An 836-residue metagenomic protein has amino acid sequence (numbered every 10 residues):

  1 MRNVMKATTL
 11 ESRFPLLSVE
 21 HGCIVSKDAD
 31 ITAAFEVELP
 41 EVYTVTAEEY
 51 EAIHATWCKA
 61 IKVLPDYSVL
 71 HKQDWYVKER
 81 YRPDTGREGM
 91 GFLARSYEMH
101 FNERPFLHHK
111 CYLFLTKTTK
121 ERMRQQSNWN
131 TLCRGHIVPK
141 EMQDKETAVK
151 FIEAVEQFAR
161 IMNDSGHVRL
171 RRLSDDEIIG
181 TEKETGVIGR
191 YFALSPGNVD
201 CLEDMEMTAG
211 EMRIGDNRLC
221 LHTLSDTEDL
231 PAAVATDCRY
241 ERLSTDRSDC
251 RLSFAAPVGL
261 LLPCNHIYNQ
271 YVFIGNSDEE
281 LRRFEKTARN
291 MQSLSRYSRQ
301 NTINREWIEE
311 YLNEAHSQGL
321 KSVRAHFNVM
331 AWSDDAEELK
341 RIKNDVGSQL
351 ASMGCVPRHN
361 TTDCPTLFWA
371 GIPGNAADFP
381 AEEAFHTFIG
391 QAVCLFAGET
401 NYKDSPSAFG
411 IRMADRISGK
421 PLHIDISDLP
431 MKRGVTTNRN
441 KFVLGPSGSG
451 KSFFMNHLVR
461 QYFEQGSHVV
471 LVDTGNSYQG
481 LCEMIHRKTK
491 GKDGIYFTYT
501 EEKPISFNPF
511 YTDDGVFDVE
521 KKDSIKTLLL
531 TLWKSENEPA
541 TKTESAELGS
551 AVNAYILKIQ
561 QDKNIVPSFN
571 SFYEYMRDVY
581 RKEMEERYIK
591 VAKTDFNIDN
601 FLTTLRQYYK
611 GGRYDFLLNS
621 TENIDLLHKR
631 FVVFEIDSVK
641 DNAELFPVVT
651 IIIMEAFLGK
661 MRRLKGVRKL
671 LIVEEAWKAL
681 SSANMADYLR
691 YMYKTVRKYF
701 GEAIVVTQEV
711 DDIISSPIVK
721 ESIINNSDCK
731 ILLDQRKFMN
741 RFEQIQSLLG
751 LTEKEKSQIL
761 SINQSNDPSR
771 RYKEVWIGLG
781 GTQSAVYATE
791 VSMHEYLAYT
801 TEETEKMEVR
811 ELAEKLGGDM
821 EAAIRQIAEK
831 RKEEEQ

Functional and structural regions predicted by a protein language model:
M1-E399: Extended, folded cores of ATP/NTP-driven motor/assembly subunits in large transport and secretion machines
C23-A29, N102-L107, S317-S322, A414-R416 (+3 more regions): Short glycine/proline-enriched loop/turn "hinge" motifs that connect secondary-structure elements and lie
P40, A47-V63, C355-V356, T366-L422 (+7 more regions): P-loop NTPase motor domains
T85-M90, S127-L132, G374-A377, M484-T489 (+5 more regions): Short secondary-structure boundary/capping segments
M99-H100, V516-S571, P717-Q836: P-loop NTPase motor core of the ASCE superfamily
L132-R160, G445-G450, A798-A823: Short, cationic low-complexity segments
S427-S449, F453-R460, V469-Q479, I495-K503 (+2 more regions): Conserved P-loop NTPase motor cores
